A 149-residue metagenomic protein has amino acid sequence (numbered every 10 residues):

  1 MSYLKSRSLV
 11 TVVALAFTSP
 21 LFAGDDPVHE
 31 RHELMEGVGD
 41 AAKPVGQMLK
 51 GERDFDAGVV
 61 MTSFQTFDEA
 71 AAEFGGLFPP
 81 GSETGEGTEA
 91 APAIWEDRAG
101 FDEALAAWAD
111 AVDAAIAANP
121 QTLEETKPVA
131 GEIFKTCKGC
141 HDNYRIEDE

Functional and structural regions predicted by a protein language model:
M1, F22-G24: Absolute protein N-terminus
M1-V10: Bacterial N-terminal signal peptides that target proteins for export
T18-P20: N-terminal signal peptide c-region/cleavage motif recognized by signal peptidases
G24-E149: Sequence context surrounding c-type heme c attachment/ligation sites in exported
